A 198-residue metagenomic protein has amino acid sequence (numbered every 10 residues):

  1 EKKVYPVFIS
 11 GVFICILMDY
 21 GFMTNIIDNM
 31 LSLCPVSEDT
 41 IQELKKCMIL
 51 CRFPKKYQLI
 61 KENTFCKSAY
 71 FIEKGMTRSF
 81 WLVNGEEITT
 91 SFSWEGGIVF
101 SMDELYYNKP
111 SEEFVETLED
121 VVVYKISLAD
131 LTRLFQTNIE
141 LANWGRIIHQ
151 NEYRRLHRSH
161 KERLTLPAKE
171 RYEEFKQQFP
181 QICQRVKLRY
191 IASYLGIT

Functional and structural regions predicted by a protein language model:
E1-V12: Positively charged N-terminal leader segments that act as targeting/secretion signals
M18-F22, K56-K67, W94, L134-F135 (+1 more regions): Short N-terminal helix-initiation segments at or just after the protein's N-terminus
M18-L50, E104: Cyclic nucleotide-binding regulatory module and flanking cytosolic helices
S32, Y57-L118: Cyclic nucleotide-binding regulatory domains
L50, F92, F114, V123-K125: Conserved hydrophobic/aromatic beta-strand scaffold that supports enzyme active sites
E116-G196: Polybasic "coupling" helices that flank or enter modular domains
